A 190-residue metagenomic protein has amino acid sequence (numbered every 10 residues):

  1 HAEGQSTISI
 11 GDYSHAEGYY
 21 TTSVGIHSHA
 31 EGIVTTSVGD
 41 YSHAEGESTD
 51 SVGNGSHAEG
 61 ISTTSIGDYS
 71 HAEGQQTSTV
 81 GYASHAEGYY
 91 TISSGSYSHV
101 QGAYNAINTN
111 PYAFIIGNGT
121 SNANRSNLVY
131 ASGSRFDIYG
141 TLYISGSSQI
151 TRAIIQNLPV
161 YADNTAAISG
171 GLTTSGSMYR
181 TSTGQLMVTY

Functional and structural regions predicted by a protein language model:
H1-S145, Q149-I150: Periodic small-residue-enriched repeat registers in elongated scaffold domains
N108-Y112, G117-R135, Y139, I154-Y190: Extracellular repetitive beta-rich solenoid segments
